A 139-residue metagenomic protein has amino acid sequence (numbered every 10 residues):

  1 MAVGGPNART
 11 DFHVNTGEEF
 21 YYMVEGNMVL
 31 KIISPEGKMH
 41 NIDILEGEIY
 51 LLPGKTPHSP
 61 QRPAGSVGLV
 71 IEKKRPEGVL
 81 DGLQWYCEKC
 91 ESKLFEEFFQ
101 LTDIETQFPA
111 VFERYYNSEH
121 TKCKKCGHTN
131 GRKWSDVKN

Functional and structural regions predicted by a protein language model:
M1-Y22, N27-I49, P57-N139: Jelly-roll (double-stranded beta-helix
